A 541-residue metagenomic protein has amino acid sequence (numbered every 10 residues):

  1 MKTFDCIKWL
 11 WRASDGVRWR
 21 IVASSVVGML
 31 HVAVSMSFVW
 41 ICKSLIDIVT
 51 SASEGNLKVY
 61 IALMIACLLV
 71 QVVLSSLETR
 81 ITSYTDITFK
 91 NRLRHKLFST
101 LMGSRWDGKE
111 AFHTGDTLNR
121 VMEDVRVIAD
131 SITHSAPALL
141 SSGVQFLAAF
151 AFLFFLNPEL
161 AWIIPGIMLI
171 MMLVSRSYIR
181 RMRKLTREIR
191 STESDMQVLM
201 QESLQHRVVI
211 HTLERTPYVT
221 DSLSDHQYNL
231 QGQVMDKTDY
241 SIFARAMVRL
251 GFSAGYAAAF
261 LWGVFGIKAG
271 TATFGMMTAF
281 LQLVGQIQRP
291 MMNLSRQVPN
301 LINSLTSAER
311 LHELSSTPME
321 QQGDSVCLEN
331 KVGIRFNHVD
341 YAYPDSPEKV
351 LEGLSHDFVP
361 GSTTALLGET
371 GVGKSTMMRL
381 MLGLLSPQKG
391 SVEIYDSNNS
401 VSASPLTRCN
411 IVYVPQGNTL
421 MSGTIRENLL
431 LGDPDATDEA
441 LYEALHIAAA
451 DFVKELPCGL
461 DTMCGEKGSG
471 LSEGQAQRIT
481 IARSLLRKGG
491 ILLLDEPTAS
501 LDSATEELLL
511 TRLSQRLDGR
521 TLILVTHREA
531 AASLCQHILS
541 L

Functional and structural regions predicted by a protein language model:
M1-S35, T50-L63, E78-T82, D86 (+7 more regions): Membrane-integrated ABC transporters
D15-G16, W106-D107, E123-I132, A136 (+7 more regions): An intracellular "coupling" helix at the cytosolic face of ABC transporter transmembrane type-1 domains
I21-L74, F154-E159, G270-F274, S397: Transmembrane helix-loop-helix hairpins at lipid-water interfaces of multipass membrane proteins, especially the type-1
V26, L30, V34-F38, E54 (+4 more regions): Hydrophobic alpha-helical transmembrane segments of ABC transporter permease domains
L63-S75, M168-M172, S241-W262, F274-R296: Hydrophobic alpha-helical segments in the permease module
H95, S99, S391-E393, R426-G465 (+2 more regions): ABC ATPase nucleotide-binding domain helical subdomain, centered on the C-loop/LSGGQ "ABC signature"
R215, D239, L283-L314: Cytosolic ends of transmembrane helices, especially the final helix of ABC transmembrane type-1 domains
L382: Helix-to-loop junction immediately C-terminal to a conserved catalytic motif
